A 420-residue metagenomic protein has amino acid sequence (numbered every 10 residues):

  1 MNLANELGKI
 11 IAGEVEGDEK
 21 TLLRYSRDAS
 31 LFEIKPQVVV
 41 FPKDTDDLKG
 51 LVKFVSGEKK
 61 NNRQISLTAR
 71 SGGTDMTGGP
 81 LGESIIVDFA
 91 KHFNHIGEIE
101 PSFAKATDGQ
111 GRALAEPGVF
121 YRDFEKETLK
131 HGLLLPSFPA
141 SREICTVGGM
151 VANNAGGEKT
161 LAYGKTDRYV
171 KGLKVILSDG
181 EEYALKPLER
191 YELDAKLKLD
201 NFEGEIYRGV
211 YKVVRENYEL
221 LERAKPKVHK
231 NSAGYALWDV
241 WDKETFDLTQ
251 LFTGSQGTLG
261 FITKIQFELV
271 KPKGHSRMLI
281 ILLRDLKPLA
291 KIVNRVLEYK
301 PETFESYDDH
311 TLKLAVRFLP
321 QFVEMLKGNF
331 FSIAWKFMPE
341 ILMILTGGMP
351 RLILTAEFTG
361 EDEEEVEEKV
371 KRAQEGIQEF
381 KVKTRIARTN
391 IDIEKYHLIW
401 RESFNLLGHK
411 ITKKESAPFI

Functional and structural regions predicted by a protein language model:
N2-G13, G50, F54-N61, E127 (+2 more regions): Generic non-transmembrane alpha-helical segments
L7, S30-R63, L67, P80 (+5 more regions): N-terminal glycine-rich flavin-associated loop
E16-Y25, D242-T245, T249-I420: C-terminal substrate-recognition/cap domain of FAD-linked oxidoreductases
K20-Y25, D44-D47, F120, E143 (+1 more regions): Short acidic loop-to-helix transition motifs that present clustered carboxylates
G50-S66, T128-C145, S232-T253, H397-S403: Short, hydrophobic/aliphatic alpha-helical segments
V147-R317, G348-T355: Mobile "lid/hinge" segments at catalytic clefts and subdomain interfaces of large enzymes
